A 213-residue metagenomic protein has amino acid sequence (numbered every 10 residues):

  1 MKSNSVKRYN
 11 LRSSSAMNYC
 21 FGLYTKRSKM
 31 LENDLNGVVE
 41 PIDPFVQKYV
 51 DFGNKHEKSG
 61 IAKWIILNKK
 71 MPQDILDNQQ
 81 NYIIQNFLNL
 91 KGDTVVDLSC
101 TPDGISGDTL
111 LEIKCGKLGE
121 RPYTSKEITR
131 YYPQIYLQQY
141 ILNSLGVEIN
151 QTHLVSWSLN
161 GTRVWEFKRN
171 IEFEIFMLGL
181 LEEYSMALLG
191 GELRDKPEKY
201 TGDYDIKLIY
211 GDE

Functional and structural regions predicted by a protein language model:
M1-K63, L67-M71, T201, K207-E213: Charged, glycine-rich intrinsically disordered N-terminal tails and low-complexity linkers that flank
N4, S14-Y19, S59, D77 (+7 more regions): Alpha-helical structural elements
N68-E192: Nucleic-acid nuclease catalytic cores
L178-E213: Short, charged, low-complexity amphipathic alpha-helix
